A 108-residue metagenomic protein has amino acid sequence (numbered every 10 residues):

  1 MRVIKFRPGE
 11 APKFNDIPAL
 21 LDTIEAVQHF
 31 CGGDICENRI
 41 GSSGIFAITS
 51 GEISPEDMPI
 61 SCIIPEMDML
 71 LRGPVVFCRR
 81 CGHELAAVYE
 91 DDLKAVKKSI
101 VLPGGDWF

Functional and structural regions predicted by a protein language model:
M1-F108: Short beta-rich binding modules
